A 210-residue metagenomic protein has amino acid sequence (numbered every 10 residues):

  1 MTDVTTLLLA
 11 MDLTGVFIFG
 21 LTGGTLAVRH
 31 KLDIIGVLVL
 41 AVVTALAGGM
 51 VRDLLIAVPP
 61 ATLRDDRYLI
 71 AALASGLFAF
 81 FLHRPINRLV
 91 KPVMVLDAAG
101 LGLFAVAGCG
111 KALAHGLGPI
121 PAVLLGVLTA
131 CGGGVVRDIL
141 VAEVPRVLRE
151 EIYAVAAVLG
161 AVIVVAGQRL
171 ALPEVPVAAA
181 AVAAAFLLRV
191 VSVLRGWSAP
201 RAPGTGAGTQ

Functional and structural regions predicted by a protein language model:
M1, L194-Q210: Intrinsically disordered, low-complexity non-transmembrane regions of multi-pass membrane transporters
M1-L46, M50-I56, A61: N-terminal topogenic module of multi-pass integral membrane proteins
M1-L7, L54-R64, G108-P121, A166-V177: Helix-coil boundary and interhelical linker segments in multi-pass alpha-helical membrane proteins
D3-V16, V42, P60-A74, G118-A130: Structural signature of hydrophobic alpha-helical transmembrane segments
G20-K31, D53, L77-V90, V135-R146 (+1 more regions): C-terminal ends of transmembrane helices
I35-V43, D65-I70, V90-L101, V123-L125 (+2 more regions): Cytoplasmic-side transmembrane-helix entry/capping segments in multi-pass membrane proteins
V39-V43, M50-I56, L124, L128 (+2 more regions): Short, structured motif recognition centered on aromatic/hydrophobic residues
A41-G49, A72, D97-G110, I152-V165 (+2 more regions): Small-residue-rich segments of transmembrane alpha-helices in multi-pass membrane proteins, especially helix faces
